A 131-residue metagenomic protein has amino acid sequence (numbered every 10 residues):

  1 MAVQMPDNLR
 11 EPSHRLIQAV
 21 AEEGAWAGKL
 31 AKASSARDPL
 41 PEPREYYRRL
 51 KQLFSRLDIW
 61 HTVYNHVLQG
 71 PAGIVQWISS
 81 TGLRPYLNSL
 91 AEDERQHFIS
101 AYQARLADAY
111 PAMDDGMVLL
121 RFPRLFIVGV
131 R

Functional and structural regions predicted by a protein language model:
M1-Q69: Conserved catalytic/acceptor-binding region of the Class I
W26, D38, I59-W60, G73-W77 (+2 more regions): Tryptophan-centric aromatic hotspots in well-structured domains and transmembrane helices
A27-K29, P111-G116: Surface-exposed helix-capping loop/turn segments at secondary-structure junctions
A33-A36, Y86, G116: Short helix-to-loop capping/linker segments positioned immediately adjacent to catalytic or ligand/cofactor-binding
L53, L57-D114: C-terminal helical/coil "lid" or tail adjacent to the Rossmann-like core of SAM-dependent
F122-V128: Short hydrophobic/aromatic beta-strand or adjacent loop that forms the aromatic wall/cage of a ligand/substrate-binding
